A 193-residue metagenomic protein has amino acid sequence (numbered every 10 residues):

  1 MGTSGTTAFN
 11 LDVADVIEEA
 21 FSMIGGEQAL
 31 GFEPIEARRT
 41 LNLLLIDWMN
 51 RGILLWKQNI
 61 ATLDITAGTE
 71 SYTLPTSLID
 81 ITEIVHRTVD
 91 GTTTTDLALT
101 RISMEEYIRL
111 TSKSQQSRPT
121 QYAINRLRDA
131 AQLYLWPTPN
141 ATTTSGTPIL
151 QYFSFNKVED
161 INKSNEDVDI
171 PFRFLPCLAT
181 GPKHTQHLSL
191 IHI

Functional and structural regions predicted by a protein language model:
M1-I191: Glycine-enriched, solvent-exposed interface loops adjoining structured elements
